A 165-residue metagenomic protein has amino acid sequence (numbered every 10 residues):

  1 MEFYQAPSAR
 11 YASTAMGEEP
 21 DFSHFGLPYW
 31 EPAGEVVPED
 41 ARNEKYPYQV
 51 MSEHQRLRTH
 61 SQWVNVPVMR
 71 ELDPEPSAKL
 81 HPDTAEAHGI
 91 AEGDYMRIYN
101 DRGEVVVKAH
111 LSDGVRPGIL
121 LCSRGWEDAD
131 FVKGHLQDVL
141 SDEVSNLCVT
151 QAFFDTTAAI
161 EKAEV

Functional and structural regions predicted by a protein language model:
M1-V68: Long, low-complexity segments enriched in small/aliphatic residues
S61-K79, D83-V165: Long, contiguous, secondary-structure-rich segments that constitute the structural scaffold of globular domains
